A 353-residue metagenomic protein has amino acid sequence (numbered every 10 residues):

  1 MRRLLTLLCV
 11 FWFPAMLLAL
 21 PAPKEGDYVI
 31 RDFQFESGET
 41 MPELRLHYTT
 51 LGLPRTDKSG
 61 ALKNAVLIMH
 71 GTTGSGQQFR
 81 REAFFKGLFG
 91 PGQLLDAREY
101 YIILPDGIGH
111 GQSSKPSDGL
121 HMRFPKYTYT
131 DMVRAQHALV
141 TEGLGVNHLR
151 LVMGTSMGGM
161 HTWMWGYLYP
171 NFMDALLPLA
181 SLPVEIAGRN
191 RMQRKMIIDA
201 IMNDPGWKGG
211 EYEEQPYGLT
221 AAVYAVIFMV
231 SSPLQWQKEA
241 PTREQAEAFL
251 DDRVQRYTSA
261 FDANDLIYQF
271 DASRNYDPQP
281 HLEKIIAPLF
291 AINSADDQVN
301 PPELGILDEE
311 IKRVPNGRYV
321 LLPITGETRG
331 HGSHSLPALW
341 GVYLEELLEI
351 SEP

Functional and structural regions predicted by a protein language model:
T49-D118: N-terminal cap/lid subdomain of alpha/beta-hydrolase-fold enzymes
T130-L151, L168: Conserved acidic catalytic loop of the alpha/beta-hydrolase fold
N147-N190: Conserved hydrolase catalytic core segment
F172-R256: Alpha/beta-hydrolase-fold enzymes
D265-H281: Active-site nucleophile elbow and catalytic-triad environment of alpha/beta-hydrolase enzymes
I285, A291-N293: Short beta-strand/loop motif that positions the catalytic acidic residue of the alpha/beta-hydrolase fold
Q298-I306: Conserved alpha/beta-hydrolase "acid-adjacent" motif
V314-P353: Catalytic active-site module of serine/aspartate enzymes centered on a nucleophile-bearing elbow/loop
